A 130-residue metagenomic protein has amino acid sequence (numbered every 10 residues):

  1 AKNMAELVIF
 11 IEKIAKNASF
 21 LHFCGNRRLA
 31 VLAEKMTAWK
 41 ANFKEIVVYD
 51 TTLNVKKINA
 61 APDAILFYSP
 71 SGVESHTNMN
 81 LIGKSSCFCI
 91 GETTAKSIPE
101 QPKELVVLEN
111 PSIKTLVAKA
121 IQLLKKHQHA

Functional and structural regions predicted by a protein language model:
A1-A130: Conserved beta-alpha
